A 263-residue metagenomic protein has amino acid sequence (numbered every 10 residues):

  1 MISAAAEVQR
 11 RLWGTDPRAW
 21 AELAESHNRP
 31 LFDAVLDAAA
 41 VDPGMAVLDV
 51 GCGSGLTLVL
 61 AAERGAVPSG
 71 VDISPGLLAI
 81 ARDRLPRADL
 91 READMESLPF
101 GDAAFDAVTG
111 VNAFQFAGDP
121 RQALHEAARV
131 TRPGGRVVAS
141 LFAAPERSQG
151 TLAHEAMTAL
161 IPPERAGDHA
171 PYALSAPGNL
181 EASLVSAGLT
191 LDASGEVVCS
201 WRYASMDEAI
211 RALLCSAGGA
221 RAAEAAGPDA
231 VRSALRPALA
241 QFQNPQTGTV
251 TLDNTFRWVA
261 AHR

Functional and structural regions predicted by a protein language model:
M1-M45, L56-L60, L77-I80, R84 (+1 more regions): Conserved class I S-adenosyl-L-methionine
I2, V8-Q9, H27-N28, S54-L56 (+1 more regions): Conserved Class I S-adenosyl-L-methionine
A46-L98: Class I SAM-dependent methyltransferase SAM/SAH-binding core
P68, V137-V138: A short hydrophobic/small-residue beta-strand
E96-V108: A short acidic, Gly/Pro-enriched loop at the edge of an enzyme's catalytic core that lines a small-molecule cofactor
A107-P120, A143: A short SAM/SAH-binding and catalytic strip from SAM-dependent methyltransferases
R121-R136: A short glycine-rich, Lys/Arg-flanked "PGG" loop and its adjoining helix->strand segment in the class I
V138-P162: Conserved class I S-adenosyl-L-methionine
